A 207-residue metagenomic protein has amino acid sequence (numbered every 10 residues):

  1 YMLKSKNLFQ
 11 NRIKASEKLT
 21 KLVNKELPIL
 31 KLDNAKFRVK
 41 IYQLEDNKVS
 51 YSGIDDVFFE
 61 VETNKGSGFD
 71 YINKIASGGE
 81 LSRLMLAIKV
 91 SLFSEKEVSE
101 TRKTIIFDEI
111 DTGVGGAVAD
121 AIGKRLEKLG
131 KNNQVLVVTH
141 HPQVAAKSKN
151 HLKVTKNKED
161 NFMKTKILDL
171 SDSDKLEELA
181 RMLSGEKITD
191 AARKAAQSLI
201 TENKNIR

Functional and structural regions predicted by a protein language model:
Y1-Q43: Charged, surface-exposed helical/loop "interaction arms" that form contiguous linear patches used for dimerization
V39-Q43, V61-K65, I88-V90, K156 (+1 more regions): Flexible glycine-/small-residue-rich
V57, A117-R207: C-terminal lobe/lid and adjacent interdomain/linker elements of RecA-like ASCE P-loop ATPase modules
F59, T63-K65, G79-I105: GG-anchored amphipathic helix commonly corresponding to the ABC/SMC/Rad50 NBD signature/C-loop
F69-A76: Short pre-catalytic strand/loop immediately N-terminal to key active-site residues, enriched for Gly-Thr
D108-E109: Walker B catalytic acidic pair
